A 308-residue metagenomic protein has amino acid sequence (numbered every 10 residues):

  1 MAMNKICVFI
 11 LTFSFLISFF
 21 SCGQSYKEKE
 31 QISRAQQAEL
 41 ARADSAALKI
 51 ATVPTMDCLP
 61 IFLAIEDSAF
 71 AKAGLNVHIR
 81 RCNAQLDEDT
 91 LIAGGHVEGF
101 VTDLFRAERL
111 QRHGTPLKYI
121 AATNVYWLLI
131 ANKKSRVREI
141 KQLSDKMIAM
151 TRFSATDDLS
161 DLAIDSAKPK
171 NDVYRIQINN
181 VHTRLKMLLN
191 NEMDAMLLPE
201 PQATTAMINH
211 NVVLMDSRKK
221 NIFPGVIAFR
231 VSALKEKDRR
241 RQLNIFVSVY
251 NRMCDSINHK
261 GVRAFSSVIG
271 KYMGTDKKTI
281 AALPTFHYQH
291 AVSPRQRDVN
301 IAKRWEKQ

Functional and structural regions predicted by a protein language model:
M1-I10: Bacterial N-terminal signal peptides that target proteins for export
F19-S21: C-terminal motif of bacterial Sec signal peptides marking the signal peptidase cleavage site
Y26-I178, M187, D194-E200, V213-N221: Short, glycine-/small- and polar/acidic-enriched structural segments that line small-molecule recognition paths
L104-R106, P169, R175-I269: Pocket-lining segment of extracytoplasmic ligand-binding domains
K237-Q308: Secondary-structure end/capping motifs
